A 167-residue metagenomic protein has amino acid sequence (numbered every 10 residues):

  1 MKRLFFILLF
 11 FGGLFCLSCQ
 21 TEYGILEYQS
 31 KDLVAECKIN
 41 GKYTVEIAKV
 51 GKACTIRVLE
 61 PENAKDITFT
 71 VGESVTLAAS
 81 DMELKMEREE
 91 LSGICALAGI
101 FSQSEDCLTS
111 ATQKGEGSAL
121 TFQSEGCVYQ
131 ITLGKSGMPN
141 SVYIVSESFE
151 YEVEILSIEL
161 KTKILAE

Functional and structural regions predicted by a protein language model:
M1-L4: Positively charged n-region of N-terminal signal peptides that target proteins for export
F6-G13: Hydrophobic helical h-region of N-terminal Sec-dependent signal peptides in bacterial secretory/periplasmic proteins
F15-S18: C-terminal motif of bacterial Sec signal peptides marking the signal peptidase cleavage site
E22-L33, T76-C127: Flexible, processing/modification-adjacent segments and terminal tails in exported/periplasmic/extracellular proteins
L26-G51, V71: Post-signal peptide N-terminal segment of mature Sec-exported envelope proteins
E46-F101, F149-Y151: An acidic-aromatic
T55-N63, T109-E167: Gly/Pro-enriched, hydrophobic low-complexity segments that function as extracytoplasmic propeptides/linkers
